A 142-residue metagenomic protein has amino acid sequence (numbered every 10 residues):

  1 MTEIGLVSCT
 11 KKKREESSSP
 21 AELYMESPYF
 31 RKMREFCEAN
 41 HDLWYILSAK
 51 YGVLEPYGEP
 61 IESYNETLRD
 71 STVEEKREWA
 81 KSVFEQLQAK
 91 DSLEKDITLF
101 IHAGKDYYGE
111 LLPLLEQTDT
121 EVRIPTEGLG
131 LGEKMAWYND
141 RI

Functional and structural regions predicted by a protein language model:
M1-I142: Peripheral peptide segments
